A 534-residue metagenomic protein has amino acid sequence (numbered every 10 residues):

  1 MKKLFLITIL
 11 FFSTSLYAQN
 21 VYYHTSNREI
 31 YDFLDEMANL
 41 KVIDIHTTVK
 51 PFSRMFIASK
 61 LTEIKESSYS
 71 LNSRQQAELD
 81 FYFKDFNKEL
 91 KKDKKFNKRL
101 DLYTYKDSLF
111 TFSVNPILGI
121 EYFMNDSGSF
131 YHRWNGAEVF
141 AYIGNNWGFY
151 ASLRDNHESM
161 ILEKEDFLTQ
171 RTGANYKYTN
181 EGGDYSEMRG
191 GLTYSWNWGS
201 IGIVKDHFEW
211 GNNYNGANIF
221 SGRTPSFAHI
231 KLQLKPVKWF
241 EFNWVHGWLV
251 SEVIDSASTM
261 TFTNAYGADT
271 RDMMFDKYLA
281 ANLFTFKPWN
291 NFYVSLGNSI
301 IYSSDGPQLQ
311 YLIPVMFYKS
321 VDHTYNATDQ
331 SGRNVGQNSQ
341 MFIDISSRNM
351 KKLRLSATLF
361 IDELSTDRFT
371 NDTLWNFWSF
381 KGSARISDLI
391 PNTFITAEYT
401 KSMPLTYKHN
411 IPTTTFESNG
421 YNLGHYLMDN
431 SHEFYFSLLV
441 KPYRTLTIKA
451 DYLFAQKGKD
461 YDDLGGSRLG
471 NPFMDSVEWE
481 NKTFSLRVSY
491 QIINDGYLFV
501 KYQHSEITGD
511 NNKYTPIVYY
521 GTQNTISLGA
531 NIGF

Functional and structural regions predicted by a protein language model:
L4-T14: Sec-dependent N-terminal signal peptides
T8, A257-R271, T324-V335: Intrinsically disordered, low-complexity coil segments
L16-A18: Boundary at the C-terminal end of the N-terminal hydrophobic targeting segment
V21, R28, L40-T48, S53-M55 (+7 more regions): Outer-membrane beta-barrel channel domains
N27-Y31, S339: Onset of an N-terminal alpha helix
D35-E36: Basic helix-extension-helix modules of the SAP/HeH family
Y185, K287, F292-F534: Exposed, low-structure sequence patches enriched in small/polar residues
